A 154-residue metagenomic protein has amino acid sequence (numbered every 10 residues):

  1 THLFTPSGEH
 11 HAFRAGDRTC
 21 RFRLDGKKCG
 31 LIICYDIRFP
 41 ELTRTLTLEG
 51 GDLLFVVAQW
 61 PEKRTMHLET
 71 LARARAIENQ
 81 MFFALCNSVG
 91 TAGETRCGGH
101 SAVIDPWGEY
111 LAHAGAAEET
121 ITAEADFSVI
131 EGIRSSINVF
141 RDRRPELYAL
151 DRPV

Functional and structural regions predicted by a protein language model:
T1-E49, A58, E62-T70, S135-V139 (+1 more regions): Active-site catalytic loop in hydrolytic enzyme cores
F4, H10, T19-C20, G26 (+8 more regions): Aromatic-residue detector
R21-R23, S88-V154: C-terminal beta-strand edge segments of enzyme domains
R38-I121: CN hydrolase (nitrilase-like) catalytic-core segments centered on the catalytic cysteine and neighboring Lys/Glu
